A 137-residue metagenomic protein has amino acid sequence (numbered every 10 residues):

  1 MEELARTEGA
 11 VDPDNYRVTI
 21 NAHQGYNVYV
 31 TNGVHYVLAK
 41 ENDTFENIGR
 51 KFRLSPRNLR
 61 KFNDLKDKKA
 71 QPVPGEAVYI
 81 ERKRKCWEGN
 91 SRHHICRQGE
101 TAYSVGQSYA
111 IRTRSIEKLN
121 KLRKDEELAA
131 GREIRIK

Functional and structural regions predicted by a protein language model:
M1-N32, P74-C86: Pro/Ala/Gly-rich low-complexity, hydrophilic intrinsically disordered segments
N21-R53, R82-A110, R114, R132-I134: Primarily a LysM-type cell-wall glycan-binding module
K40, A70-V73, R97, R123 (+1 more regions): Residue-level recognition of short, solvent-exposed, well-ordered loop/turn junctions that link secondary-structure
K40-I80: Acidic (E/D-rich), amphipathic helical modules within compact regulatory domains
F62-K66, R114, K118-L122: Short alpha-helix capping/helix-loop boundary micro-motifs
L65-K68, D125, I136: Residue-level marker of structural boundaries
E76, A129-K137: Surface-exposed edge beta-strands and adjoining flexible/disordered loops or tails in beta-rich
